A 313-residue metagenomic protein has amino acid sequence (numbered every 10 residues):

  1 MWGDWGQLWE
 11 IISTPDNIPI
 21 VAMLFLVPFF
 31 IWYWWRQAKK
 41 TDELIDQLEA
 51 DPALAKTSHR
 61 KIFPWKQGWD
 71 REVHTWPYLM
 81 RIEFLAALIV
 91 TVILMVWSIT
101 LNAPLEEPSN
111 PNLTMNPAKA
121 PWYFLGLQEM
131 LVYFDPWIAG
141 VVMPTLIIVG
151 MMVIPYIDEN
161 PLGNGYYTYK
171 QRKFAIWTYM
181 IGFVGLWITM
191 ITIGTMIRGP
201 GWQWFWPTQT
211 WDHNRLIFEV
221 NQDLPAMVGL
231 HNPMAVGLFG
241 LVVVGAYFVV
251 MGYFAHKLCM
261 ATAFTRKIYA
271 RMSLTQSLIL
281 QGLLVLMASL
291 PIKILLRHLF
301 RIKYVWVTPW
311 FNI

Functional and structural regions predicted by a protein language model:
G6, P15-T41, P52-K66, H74-I313: Hydrophobic cores of alpha-helical transmembrane segments in multi-pass integral membrane proteins
I11-S13: Domain-level signature for proteins that mediate thiol-based redox and metal-cofactor handling
D46-A50: Juxtamembrane extracytosolic/periplasmic "stalk" immediately C-terminal to the first targeting helix
